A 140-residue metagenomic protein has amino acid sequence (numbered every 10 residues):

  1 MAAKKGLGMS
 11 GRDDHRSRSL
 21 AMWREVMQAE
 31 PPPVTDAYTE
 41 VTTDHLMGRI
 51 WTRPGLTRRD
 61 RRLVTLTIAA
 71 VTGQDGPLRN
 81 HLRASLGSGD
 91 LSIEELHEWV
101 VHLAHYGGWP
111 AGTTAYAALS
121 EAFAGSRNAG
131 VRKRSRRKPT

Functional and structural regions predicted by a protein language model:
M1-R59, L82, G87, A111-T140: Acidic, glycine/proline-rich low-complexity segments that act as flexible tails and inter-domain linkers
Q28, A69, D90: Residue-level marker of positions within ordered structural domains that often coincide with functionally constrained
T43, M47, A69, V101-H105: Amphipathic alpha-helical core segments of compact helical bundles
R61-A69, W99: Short, structured motif recognition centered on aromatic/hydrophobic residues
T72-G76, G108-P110: Short helix-coil transition sites and intra-membrane helix breaks within transmembrane domains of multi-pass
Q74-H97: Mid-chain, well-packed structural core segment of small domains
E95-A118: Preference for long, well-ordered alpha-helical segments
